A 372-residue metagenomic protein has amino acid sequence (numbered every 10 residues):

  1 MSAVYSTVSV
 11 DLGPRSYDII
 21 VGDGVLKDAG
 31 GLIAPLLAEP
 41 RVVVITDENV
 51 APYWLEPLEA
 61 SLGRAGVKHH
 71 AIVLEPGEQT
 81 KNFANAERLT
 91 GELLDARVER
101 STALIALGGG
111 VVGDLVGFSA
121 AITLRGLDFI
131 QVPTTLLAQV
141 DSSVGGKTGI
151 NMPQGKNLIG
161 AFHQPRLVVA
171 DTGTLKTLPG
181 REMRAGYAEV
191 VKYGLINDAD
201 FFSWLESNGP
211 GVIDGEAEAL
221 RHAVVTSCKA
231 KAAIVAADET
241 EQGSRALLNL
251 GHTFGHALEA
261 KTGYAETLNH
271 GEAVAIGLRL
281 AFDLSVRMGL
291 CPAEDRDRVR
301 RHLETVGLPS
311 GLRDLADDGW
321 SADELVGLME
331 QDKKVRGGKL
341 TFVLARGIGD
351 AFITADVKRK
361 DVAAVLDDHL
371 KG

Functional and structural regions predicted by a protein language model:
S2-A103: ATP/NTP phosphate-donor binding region
V4-S6, A188-V190, L290-G372: C-terminal charged capping/lid subdomain of soluble metabolic enzymes
D11, L36-L37, A96-E99, I122-L124 (+4 more regions): Solvent-exposed alpha-helices and their adjacent loops that cap or buttress functional pockets in soluble metabolic
G63, D95-V98, Q164-V168, G173-G180 (+10 more regions): Generic secondary-structure signature for well-ordered alpha-helical cores
V111-F118, Q139-V140, H256-A257: Short glycine/serine/threonine-rich phosphate/pyrophosphate-binding segments that cradle anionic phosphate groups
F118-G211: A glycine/threonine-rich phosphate-anchoring loop and its flanking beta-alpha core in nucleotide/phosphate-binding
S207-D323: Active-site segments that bind and position negatively charged phosphate/pyrophosphate groups
